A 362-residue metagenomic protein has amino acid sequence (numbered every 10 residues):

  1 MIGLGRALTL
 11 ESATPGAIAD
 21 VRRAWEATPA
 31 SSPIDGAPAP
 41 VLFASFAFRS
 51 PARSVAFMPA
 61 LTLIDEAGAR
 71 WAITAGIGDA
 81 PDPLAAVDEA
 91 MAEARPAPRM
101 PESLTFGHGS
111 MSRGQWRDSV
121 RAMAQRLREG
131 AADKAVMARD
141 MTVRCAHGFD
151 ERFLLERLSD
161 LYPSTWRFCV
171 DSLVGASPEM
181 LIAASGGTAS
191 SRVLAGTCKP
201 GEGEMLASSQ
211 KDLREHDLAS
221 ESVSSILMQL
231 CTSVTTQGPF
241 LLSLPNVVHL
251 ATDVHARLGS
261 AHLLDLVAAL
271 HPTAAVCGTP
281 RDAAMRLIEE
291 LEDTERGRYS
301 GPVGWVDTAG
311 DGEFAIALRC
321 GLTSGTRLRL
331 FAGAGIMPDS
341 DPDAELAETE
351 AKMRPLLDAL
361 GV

Functional and structural regions predicted by a protein language model:
M1-D20, G78-D79, A85-R121, V143-C145 (+2 more regions): Contiguous alpha-helical scaffold segments within structured protein domains that host functional hotspots
D20-T142, Q210, L230-T232: Non-catalytic accessory segments adjacent to catalytic cores
A37, R53-T62, R70, V136-L218 (+2 more regions): An anion-binding catalytic pocket shared by soluble metabolic enzymes
L42-F46, W166-D171, R296-G304: A short glycine-rich, hydrophobically flanked beta-strand micro-motif that places a catalytic Asp/Glu for divalent metal
A44, L63, G130, I182 (+4 more regions): A residue-level signal for conserved active-site and pocket-lining positions in enzyme catalytic cores
F46, D140, A195, V223 (+2 more regions): Anionic group-transfer/hydrolysis microenvironments
V254-V362: Conserved hydrophobic core element of enzyme catalytic domains
